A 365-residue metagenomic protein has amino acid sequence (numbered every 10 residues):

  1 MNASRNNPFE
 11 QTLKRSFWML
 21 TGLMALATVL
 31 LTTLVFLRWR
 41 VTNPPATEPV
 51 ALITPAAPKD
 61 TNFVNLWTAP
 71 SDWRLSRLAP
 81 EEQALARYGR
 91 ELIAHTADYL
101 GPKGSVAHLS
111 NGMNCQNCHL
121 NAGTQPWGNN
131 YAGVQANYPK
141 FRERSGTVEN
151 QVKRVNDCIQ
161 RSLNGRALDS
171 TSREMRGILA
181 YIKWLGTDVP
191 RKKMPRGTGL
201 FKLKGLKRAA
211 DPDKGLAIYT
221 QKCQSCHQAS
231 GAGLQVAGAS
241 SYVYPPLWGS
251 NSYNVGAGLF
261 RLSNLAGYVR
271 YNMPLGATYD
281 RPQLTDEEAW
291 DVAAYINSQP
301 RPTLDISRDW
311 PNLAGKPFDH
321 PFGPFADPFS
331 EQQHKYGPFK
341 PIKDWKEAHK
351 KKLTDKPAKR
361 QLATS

Functional and structural regions predicted by a protein language model:
N2-T96, K140-P212, F339-K350, T354-S365: Post-cleavage N-terminal segment of exported redox proteins
E81-A122, K207-Y244, L262: Sequence/structural segment immediately N-terminal to covalent heme-attachment motifs in c-type and related
Q83-Y88, L92-A97, N117, T124-L168 (+2 more regions): Extracytoplasmic electron-transfer domains, predominantly the class I c-type cytochrome c fold
Y99-A107, R166-T171, R191-P195, D280-Q283 (+1 more regions): Surface-exposed patches in mature extracellular/periplasmic domains of secreted proteins
K103-G104, Q125-A132, P190-M194, Q235-A239 (+2 more regions): Short, solvent-exposed loop/turn and secondary-structure capping segments
Q151-V152, I182-P195, K222, H227-S230 (+2 more regions): A structural motif
Q221, S225-C226, G231-G233, Y242 (+4 more regions): C-terminal cap of thioredoxin/glutaredoxin-like
T303-S307, N312-S365: A cross-kingdom marker for long, charged
